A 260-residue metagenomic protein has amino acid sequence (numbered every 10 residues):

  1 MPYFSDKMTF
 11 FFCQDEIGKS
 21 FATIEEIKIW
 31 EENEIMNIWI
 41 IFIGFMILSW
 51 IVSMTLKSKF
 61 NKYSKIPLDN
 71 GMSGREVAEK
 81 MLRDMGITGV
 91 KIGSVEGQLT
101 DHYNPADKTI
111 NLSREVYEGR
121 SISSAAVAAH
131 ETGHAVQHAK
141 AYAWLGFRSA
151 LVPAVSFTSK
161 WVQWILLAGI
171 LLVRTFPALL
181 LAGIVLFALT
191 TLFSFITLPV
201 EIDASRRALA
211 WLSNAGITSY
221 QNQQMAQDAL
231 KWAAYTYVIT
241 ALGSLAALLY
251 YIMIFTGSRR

Functional and structural regions predicted by a protein language model:
I35-K59, G169, F176, A182: Hydrophobic alpha-helical transmembrane segments of small proteolipidic membrane proteins, enriched in energy-coupled
G44, S53-S159, L192-R260: Polar-ligand-bearing catalytic/cofactor-coordination segments of membrane-embedded or membrane-tethered inner-membrane
V152-F176: Post-HExxH zinc-binding segment in Zn-dependent metallohydrolases
A168-V185, I254-R260: Membrane-interfacial helix-loop-helix connectors in multipass membrane proteins
